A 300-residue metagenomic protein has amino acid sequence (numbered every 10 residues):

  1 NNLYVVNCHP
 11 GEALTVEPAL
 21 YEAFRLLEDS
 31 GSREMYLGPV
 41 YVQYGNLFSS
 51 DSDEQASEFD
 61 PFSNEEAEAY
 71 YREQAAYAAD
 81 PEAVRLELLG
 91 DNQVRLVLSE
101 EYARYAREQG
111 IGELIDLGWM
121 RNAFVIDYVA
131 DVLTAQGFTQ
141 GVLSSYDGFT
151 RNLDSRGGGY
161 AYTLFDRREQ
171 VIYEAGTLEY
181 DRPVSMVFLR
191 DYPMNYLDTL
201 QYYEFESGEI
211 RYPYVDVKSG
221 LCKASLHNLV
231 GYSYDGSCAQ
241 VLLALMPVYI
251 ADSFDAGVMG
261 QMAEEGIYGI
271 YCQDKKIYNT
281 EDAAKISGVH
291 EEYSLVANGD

Functional and structural regions predicted by a protein language model:
N1-D300: Mature catalytic core of soluble alpha/beta enzymes
